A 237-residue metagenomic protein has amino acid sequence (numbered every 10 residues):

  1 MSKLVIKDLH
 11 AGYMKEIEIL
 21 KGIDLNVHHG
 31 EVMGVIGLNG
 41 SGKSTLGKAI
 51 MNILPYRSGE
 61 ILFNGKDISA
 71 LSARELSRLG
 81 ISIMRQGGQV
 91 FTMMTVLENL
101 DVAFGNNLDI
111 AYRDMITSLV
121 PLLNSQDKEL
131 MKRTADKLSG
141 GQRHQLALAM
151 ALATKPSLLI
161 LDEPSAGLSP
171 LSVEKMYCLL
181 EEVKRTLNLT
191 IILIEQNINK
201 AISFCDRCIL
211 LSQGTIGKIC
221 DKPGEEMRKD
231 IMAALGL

Functional and structural regions predicted by a protein language model:
S2-I6, H10-G22, I53, S72-A73: A short, flexible loop at the N-terminus of ABC-type nucleotide-binding domains that lies
I36-L38: The feature captures the beta-strand-to-loop junction immediately N-terminal to the Walker
G59-K66, L79, V120, K218: Conserved ABC transporter NBD signature motif
T134-L138: Conserved ABC ATPase signature
L148: Hydrophobic anchor residue at the start of the ABC signature
A151-L152: ABC ATPase C-loop
L159-E163: Catalytic Walker B motif of ABC-type/P-loop ATPase nucleotide-binding domains
E195-Q196: H-loop/switch region of ABC-family ATPase nucleotide-binding domains
